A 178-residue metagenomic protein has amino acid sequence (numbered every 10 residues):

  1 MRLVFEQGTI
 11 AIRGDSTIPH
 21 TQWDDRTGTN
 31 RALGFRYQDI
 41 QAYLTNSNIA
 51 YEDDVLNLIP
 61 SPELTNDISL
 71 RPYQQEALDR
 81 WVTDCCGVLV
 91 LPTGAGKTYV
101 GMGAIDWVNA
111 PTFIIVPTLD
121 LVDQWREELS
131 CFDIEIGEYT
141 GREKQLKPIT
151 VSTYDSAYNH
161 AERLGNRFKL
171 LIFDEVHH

Functional and structural regions predicted by a protein language model:
M1-E76: Accessory DNA-engaging acidic/polar modules
Q74-D84: Pre-Walker A (pre-P-loop) alpha-helix and adjacent loop at the N terminus of AAA/AAA+ ATPase modules, a conserved
T83-V108, F113: Walker A/P-loop
L89, I114, T150-S152, L171: Hydrophobic positions in the central parallel beta-sheet of the AAA+
Y99, D123, N159: Alpha-helical elements of the RecA-like P-loop NTPase motor core of helicases
T112, L119-E143: Conserved helix-turn-beta segment of the N-terminal RecA-like "Helicase ATP-binding" lobe in SF1/SF2 helicases
T140-T150, G165-R167: Conserved motor-coupling elements within RecA-like helicase/translocase cores
Y154-H178: SF2 helicase catalytic motif II
